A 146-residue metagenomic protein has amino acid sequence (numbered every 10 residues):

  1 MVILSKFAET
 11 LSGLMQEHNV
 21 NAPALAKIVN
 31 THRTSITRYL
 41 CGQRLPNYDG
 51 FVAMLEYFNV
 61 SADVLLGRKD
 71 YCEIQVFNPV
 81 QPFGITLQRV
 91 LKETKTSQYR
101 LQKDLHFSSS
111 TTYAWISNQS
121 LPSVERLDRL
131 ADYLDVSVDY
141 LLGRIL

Functional and structural regions predicted by a protein language model:
M1-V20, Y71-K95: A short, Lys/Arg-rich alpha-helix, primarily the initiator
L11, Y48, V52, L87-V90 (+4 more regions): Short, structured motif recognition centered on aromatic/hydrophobic residues
M15, L40, G50, F58 (+4 more regions): DNA major-groove recognition helix of helix-turn-helix
A24-A26, R100-Q102, L130: Short alpha-helical "recognition helix" segments of helix-turn-helix
N30-L45, H106-S123, R144: Recognition helix of helix-turn-helix/homeodomain-like DNA-binding domains that insert into the DNA major groove
D49-V64, E125-Y140: DNA major-groove recognition helix of helix-turn-helix/homeodomain DNA-binding modules
V64-V76, Y140-L146: Short amphipathic recognition helices of helix-turn-helix/homeodomain-type DNA-binding modules
